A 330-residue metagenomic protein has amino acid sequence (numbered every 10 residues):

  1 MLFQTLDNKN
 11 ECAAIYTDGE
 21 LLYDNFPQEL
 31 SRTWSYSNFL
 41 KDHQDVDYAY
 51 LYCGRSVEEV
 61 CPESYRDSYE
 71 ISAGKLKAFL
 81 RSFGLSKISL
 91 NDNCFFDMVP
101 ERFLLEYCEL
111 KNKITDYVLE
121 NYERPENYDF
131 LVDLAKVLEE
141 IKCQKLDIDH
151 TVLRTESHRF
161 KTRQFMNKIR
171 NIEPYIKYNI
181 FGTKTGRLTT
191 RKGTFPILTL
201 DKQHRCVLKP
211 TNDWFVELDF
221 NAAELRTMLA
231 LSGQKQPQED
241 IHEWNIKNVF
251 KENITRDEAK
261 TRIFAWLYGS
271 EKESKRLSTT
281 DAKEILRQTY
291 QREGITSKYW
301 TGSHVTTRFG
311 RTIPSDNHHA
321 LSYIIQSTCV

Functional and structural regions predicted by a protein language model:
M1-V330: Conserved catalytic core of nucleotide polymerization and phosphodiester-bond processing enzymes
